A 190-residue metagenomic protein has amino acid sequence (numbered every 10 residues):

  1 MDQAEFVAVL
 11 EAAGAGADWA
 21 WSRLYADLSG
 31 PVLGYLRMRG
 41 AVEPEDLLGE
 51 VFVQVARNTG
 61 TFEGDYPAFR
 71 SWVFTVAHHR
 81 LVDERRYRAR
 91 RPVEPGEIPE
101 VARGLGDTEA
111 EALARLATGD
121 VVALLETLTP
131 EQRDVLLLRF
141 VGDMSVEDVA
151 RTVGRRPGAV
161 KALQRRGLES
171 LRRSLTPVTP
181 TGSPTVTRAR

Functional and structural regions predicted by a protein language model:
M1-G30, R188-R190: N-terminal module of bacterial RNA polymerase sigma factors
Q3, D83, R91-T118, S145: Internal acidic/polar
G14-S22, L33-E50, P157: Short, charged helix-capping/linker segments at alpha-helix termini
L24-V42, N58, L125, P177: Amphipathic, Lys/Arg- and hydrophobic-enriched alpha-helical face
D27-S29, M38-R39, L137-S145, T152: Short helix-capping/turn signature of helix-turn-helix
M38, R57-G64, T75-G96, A114 (+1 more regions): Arg/Lys-rich amphipathic alpha helix in sigma70-family domain 2
D46-V53, P67-H79: Structural recognition of an alpha-helix C-terminal capping motif at a helix-to-coil junction
H78, V82, Q132, V141 (+1 more regions): DNA-recognition helix of helix-turn-helix
